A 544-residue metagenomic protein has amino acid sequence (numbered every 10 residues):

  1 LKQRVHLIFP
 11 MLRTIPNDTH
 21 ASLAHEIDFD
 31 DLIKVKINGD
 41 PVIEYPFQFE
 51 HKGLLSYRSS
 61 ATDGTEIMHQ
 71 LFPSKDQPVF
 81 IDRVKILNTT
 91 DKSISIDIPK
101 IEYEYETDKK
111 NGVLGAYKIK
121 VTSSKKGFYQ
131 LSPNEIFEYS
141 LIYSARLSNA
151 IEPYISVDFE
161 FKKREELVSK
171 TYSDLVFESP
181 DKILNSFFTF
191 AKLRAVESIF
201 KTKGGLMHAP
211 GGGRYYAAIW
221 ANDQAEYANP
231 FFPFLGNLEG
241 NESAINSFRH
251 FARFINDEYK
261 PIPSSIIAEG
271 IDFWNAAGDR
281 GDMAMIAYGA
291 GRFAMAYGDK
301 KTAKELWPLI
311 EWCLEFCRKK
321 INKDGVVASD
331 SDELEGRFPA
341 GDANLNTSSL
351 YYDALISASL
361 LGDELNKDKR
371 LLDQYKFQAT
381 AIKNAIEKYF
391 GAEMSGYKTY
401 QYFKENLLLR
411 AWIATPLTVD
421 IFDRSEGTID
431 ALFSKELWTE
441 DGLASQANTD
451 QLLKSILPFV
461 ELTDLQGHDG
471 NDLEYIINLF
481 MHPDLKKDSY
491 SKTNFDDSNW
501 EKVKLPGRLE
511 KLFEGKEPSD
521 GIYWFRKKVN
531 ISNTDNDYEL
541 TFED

Functional and structural regions predicted by a protein language model:
L1-S60, P133, E165-V176, P180 (+1 more regions): An extended acidic
E50, T62-A218, K300-T302, D363-E364 (+3 more regions): Acidic/polar, glycine-enriched structural segments that form the non-catalytic walls/loops of the carbohydrate-binding
T65-I67, E517-S532: Short beta-strands within extracellular/lumenal beta-sheet-rich domains
N88, L131-F137, Y216-D324, N344-Y352 (+1 more regions): Aromatic-rich carbohydrate-recognition surfaces in CAZymes
D91-K100, Y351, N536-T541: Short, hydrophobic/aromatic beta-strand segments
F188, K192-A195, L372-F390: Short amphipathic alpha-helical coiled-coil/interface segments
W220-R249, K304, P308-E311, E315 (+6 more regions): Active-site core of glycosidic bond-cleaving carbohydrate-active enzymes
W500, G521, V529-D544: Aromatic-lined ligand-binding clefts that engage carbohydrates, nucleic acids, or primary amines
